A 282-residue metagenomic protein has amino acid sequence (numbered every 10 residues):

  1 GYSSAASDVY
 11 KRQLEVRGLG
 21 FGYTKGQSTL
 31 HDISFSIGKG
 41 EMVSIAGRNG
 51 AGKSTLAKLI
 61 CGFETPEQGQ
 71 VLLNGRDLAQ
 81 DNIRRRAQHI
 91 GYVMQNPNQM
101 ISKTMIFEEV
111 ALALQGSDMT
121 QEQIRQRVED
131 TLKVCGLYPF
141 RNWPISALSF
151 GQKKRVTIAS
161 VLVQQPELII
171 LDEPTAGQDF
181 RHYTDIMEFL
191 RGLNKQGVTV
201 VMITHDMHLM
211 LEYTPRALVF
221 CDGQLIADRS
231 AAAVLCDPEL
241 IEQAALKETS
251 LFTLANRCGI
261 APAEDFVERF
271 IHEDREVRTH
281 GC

Functional and structural regions predicted by a protein language model:
G1-A6, Y10: Single conserved hydrophobic/aromatic residue that forms the stacking wall/gate of nucleotide- or nucleobase-binding
A46-R48: The feature captures the beta-strand-to-loop junction immediately N-terminal to the Walker
C61: Helix-to-loop junction immediately C-terminal to a conserved catalytic motif
G69-D77, R86: Conserved ABC transporter NBD signature motif
E122-F140: Conserved ABC ATPase "signature" region
I169-D172: Catalytic Walker B motif of ABC-type/P-loop ATPase nucleotide-binding domains
Q224-L251: Conserved beta-strand-loop-alpha-helix hinge in the C-terminal portion of ABC ATPase nucleotide-binding domains
